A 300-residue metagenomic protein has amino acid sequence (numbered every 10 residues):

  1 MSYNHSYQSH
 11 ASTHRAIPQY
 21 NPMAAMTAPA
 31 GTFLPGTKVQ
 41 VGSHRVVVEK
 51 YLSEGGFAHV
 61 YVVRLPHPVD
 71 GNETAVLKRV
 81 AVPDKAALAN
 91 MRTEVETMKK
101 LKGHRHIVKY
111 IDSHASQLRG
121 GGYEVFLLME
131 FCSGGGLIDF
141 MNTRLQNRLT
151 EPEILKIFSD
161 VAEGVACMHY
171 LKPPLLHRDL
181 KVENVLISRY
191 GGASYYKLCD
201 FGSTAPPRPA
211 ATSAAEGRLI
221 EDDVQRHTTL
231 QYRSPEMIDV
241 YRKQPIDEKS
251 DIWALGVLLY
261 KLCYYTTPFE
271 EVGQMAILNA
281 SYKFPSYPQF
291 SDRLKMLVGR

Functional and structural regions predicted by a protein language model:
M1-V41, E49: Juxta-kinase regulatory segment immediately upstream of eukaryotic protein kinase catalytic domains
E49-G56, V60: Protein kinase glycine-rich loop
H59-V82: Glycine-rich ATP phosphate-binding loop
K109-Y123: Short beta-strand micro-motifs within the conserved protein kinase catalytic domain, predominantly in the N-lobe
G120-G136: Conserved short submotifs of the Hanks-type protein kinase catalytic core that shape the nucleotide-binding pocket
H169-R189: Catalytic-loop of the protein kinase fold
E183-T228: Activation segment/activation loop of eukaryotic-type protein kinase catalytic domains
